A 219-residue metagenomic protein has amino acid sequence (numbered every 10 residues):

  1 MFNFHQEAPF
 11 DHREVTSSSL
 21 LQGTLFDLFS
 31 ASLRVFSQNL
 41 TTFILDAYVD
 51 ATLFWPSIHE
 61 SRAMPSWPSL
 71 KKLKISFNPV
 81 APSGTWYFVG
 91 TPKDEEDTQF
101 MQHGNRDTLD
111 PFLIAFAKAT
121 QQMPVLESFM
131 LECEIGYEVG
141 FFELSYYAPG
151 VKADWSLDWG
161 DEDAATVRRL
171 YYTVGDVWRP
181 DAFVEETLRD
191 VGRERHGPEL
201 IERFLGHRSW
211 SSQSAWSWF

Functional and structural regions predicted by a protein language model:
M1-F219: Leucine-rich repeat
